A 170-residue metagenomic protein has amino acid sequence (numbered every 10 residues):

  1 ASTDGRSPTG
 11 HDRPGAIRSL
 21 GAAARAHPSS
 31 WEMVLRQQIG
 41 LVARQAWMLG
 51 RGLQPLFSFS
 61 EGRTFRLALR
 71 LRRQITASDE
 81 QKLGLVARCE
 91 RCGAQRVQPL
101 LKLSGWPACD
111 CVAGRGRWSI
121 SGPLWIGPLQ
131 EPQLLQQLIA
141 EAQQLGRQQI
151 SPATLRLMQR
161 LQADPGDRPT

Functional and structural regions predicted by a protein language model:
A1-T170: SAM-dependent transferase fold signal centered on methyltransferase-like domains, encompassing both Class I
